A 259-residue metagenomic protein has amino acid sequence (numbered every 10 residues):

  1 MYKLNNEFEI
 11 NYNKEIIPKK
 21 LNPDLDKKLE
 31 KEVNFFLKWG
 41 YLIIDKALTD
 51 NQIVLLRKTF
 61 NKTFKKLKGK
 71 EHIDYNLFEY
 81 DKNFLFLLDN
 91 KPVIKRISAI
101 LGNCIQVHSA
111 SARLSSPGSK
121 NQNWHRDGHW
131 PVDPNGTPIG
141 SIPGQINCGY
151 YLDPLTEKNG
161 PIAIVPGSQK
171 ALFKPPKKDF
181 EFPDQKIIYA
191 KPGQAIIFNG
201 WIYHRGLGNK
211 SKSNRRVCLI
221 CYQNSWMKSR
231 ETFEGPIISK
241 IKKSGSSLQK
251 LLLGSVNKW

Functional and structural regions predicted by a protein language model:
M1-W39, I43-P138: Non-heme Fe(II)-dependent double-stranded beta-helix
Y2-L21, A195, I202, L207-W259: Non-heme Fe(II)/2-oxoglutarate
I43-I44, C148, I196-F198: Short hydrophobic-aromatic micro-motifs
D81-F84, P183-D184, R205-L207: Active-site rim elements
S109-A112, C148-Y150, C218-Y222: A structural signal for short, well-ordered beta-strand segments
S119-A190, M227-E234: Catalytic core of non-heme Fe(II) oxygenases with the double-stranded beta-helix
L155, W201-I202: Short Ser/Thr-interspersed hydrophobic loop/turn segments at strand-loop and sheet-helix junctions that line or gate
K186-W201: Short, conserved beta-strand/loop elements in beta-sheet-dominated catalytic cores that frequently flank divalent-metal
